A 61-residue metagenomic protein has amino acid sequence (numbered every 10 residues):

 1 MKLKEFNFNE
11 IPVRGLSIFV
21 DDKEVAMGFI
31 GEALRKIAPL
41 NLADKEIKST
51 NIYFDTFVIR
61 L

Functional and structural regions predicted by a protein language model:
M1-K4: Short, structural beta-strand-to-alpha-helix junction motif
I11-V13: Short proline/glycine-enriched turn/loop motifs at strand-loop junctions of beta-rich domains
G15, F19-L61: Detector for the mature cores of small, proteolytically processed and post-translationally modified peptide effectors
